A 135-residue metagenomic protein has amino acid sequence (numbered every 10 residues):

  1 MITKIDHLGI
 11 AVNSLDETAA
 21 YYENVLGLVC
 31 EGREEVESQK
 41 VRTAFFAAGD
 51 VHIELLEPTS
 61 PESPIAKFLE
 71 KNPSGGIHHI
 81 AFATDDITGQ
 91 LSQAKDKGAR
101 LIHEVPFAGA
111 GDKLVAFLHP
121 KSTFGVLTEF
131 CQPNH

Functional and structural regions predicted by a protein language model:
M1-E17, G75-T84, N134-H135: N-terminal beta-strand motif that seeds the catalytic metal site of vicinal oxygen chelate
K4-D6, L28-S38, S60-N72, G76-H78 (+2 more regions): A cross-kingdom feature marking solvent-exposed beta-strand/loop segments within repeated, beta-rich binding/scaffold
I5, Y22, F46, I53-L56 (+4 more regions): Short, structured motif recognition centered on aromatic/hydrophobic residues
D16-V29: Amphipathic alpha-helical segments
T18-Y21, Q90-A94: Hydrophobic side chains in well-ordered alpha-helices
G27-A48, H52, H119: N-terminal strand-loop-strand beta-hairpin
A44-A47, E54, L91-H135: Vicinal oxygen chelate
D50-I53, S60-E62, I87: Short, charged/polar surface micro-motifs in flexible loops or helix N-caps
